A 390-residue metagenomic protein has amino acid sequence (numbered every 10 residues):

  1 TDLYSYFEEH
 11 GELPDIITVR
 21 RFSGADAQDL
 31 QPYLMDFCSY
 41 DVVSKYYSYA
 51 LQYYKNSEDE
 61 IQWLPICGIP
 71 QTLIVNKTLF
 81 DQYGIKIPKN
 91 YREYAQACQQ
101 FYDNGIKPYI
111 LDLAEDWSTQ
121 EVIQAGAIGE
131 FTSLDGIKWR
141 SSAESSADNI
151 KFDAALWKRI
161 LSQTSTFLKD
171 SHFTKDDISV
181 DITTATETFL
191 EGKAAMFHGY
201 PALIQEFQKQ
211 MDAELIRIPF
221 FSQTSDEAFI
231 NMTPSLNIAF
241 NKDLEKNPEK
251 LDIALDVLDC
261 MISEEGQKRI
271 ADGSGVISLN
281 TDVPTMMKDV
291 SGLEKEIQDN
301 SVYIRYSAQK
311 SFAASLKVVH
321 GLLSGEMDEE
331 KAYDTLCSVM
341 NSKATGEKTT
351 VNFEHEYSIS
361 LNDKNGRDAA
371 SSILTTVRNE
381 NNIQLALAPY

Functional and structural regions predicted by a protein language model:
T1-L3, Y91-Q96, D176-L190: Short helix-initiation/N-cap motifs at beta->coil->alpha
T1-S48, T78-K89, T188, A195-M196: Extracytoplasmic "Venus flytrap"/periplasmic binding protein-like
S5-E8, L13-I17, V43-L79, K107-L113 (+3 more regions): A structural signal for short loop-to-beta-strand junctions that line the ligand-binding cleft of periplasmic/secreted
R20-T72, K86, A95, F101 (+3 more regions): Hinge/lid segment of periplasmic solute-binding proteins
D36-Y46, Q52, G129-R159, K209-Q210 (+1 more regions): Short, solvent-exposed loop/beta-turn-alpha elements that line the ligand-binding surface or hinge of extracytoplasmic
Q82-Y83, Q208-G273: Extracytoplasmic/periplasmic substrate-recognition and gating elements
Q100, S142-I178: Glycine-centered hinge/linker elements that transmit conformational signals in sensory and ligand-binding systems
M232, A271-L279, P284-G346, F353-H355 (+1 more regions): C-terminal capping/gating helix-and-loop segments adjacent to ligand/active sites or protein-protein/ligand interfaces
